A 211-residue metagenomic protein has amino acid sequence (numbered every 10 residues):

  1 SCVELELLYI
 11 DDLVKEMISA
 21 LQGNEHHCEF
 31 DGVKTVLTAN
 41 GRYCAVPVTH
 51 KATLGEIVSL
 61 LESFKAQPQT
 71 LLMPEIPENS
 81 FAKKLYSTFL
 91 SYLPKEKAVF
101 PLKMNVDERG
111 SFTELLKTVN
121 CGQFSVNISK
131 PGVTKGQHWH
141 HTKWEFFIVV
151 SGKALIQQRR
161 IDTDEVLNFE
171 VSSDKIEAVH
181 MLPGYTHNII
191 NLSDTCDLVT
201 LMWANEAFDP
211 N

Functional and structural regions predicted by a protein language model:
S1-E6: Flexible, glycine-rich beta-alpha linker
L8-K103: Mid/C-terminal beta-alpha module of Rossmann-like enzyme folds, strongest in SDR-family dehydrogenases/epimerases
C44, T142-R159: Glycine- and acidic-residue-biased ligand/ion/polar-headgroup-sensing regions
A98, L102-Q137: A short glycine-rich, His/Asp/Glu-containing loop-to-beta-strand
F112, G136-H138, I156-Q158, V179-M181 (+1 more regions): Short beta-strand His + acidic residue motifs that chelate non-heme Fe in jelly-roll/DSBH and cupin folds
C121, V133-F146, S173-K175: A short beta-loop-beta micro-motif enriched in histidine and acidic residues
R160-Y185: Short acidic-glycine-tyrosine-enriched beta hairpin
T163-E165, L192-N211: Double-stranded beta-helix
